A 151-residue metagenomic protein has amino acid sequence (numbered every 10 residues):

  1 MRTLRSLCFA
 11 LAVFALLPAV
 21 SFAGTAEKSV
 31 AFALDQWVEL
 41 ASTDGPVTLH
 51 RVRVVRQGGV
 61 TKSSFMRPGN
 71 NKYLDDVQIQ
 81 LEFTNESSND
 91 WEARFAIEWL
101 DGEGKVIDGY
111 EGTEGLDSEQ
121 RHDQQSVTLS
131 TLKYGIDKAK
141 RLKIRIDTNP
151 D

Functional and structural regions predicted by a protein language model:
M1-F9: Bacterial N-terminal signal peptides that target proteins for export
C8-P18: Bacterial N-terminal signal peptides
A23-L74: Transition segment at domain starts
D75-I79: Structural beta-strand segments of beta-rich domains
F83-S87: Asparagine-centered strand-capping/turn motif at beta-strand->loop junctions
D90-E103: Short acidic, flexible loop segments centered on an aromatic residue
A96-E98, R145-N149: Internal, hydrophobic beta-strand segments that form the core of beta-sheet-rich folds
K105-K143, P150-D151: Short, solvent-exposed, Trp/other aromatic-anchored flexible loops in extracytoplasmic proteins
